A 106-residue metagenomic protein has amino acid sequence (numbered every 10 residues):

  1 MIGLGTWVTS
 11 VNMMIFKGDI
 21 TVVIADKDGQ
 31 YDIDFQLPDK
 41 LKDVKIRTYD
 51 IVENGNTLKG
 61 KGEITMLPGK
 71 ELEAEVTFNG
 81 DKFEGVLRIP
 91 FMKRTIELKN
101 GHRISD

Functional and structural regions predicted by a protein language model:
M1-F78, V86-D106: Central antiparallel beta-sheet cores of small beta-barrel/beta-sandwich binding domains
